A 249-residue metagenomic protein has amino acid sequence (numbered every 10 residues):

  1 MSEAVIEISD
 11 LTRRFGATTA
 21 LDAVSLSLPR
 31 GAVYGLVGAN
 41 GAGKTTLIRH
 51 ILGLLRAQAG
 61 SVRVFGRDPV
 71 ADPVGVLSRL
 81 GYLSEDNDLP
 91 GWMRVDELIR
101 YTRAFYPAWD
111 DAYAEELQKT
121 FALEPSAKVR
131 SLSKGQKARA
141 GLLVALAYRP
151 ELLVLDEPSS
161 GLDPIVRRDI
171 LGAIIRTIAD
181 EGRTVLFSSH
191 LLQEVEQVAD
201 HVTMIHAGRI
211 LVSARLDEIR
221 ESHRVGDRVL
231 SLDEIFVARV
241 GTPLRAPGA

Functional and structural regions predicted by a protein language model:
S2, R224-A249: C-terminal coupling/interaction segments
E3-I8, R13-F187, L192-Q193, Q197-H206 (+1 more regions): ABC transporter nucleotide-binding domains
G81, I175, R220, F236-G241: Signal for well-folded cores of large energy- and translation-related assemblies
R209-D233: Conserved beta-strand-loop-alpha-helix hinge in the C-terminal portion of ABC ATPase nucleotide-binding domains
